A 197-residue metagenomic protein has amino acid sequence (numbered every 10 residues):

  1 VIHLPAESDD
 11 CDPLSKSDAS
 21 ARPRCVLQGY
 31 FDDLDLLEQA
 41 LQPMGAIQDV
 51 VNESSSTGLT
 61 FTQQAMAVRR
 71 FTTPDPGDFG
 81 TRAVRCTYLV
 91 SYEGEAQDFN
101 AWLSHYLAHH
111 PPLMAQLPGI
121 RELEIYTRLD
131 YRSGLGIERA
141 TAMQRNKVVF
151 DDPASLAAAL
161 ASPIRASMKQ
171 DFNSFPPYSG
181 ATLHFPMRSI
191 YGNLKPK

Functional and structural regions predicted by a protein language model:
V1-K197: Macromolecular interaction modules
